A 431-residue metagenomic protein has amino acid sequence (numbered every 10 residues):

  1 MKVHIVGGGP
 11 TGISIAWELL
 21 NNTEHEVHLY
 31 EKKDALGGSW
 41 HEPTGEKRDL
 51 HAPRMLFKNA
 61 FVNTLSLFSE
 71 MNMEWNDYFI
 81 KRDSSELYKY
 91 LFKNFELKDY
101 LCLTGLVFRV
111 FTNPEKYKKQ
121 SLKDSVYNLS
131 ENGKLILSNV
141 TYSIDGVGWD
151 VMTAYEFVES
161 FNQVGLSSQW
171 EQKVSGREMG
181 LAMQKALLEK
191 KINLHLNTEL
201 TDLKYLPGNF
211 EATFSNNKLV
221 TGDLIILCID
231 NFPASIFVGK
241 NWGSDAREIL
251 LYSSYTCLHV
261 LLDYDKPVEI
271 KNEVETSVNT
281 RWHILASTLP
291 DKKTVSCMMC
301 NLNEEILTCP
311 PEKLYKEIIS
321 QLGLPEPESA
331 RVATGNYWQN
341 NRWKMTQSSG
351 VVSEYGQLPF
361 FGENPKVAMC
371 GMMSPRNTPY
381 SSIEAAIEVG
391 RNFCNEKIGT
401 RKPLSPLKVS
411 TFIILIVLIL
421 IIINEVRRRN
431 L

Functional and structural regions predicted by a protein language model:
K2-H28: N-terminal Rossmann-like FAD-binding beta1-loop-alpha1 element of flavoenzymes
L20-P43: Glycine-rich FAD pyrophosphate-binding loop
A35, E46-F79: Conserved FAD-binding subdomain of flavin-dependent enzymes
E74-W75, K81, L87, L91-E159: Rossmann-like flavin
S160-F214: Helical element adjacent to the flavin cofactor pocket in flavoenzyme catalytic cores
T201-I306, Q321, I413: Mid-domain catalytic core of redox enzymes that form a hydrophobic substrate pocket/lid adjacent to a catalytic redox
R281-I413: Conserved flavin/dinucleotide-binding core of flavoenzymes
K408-N430: Terminal signal-anchor or tail-anchor transmembrane helices that tether membrane-associated enzymes to cellular
